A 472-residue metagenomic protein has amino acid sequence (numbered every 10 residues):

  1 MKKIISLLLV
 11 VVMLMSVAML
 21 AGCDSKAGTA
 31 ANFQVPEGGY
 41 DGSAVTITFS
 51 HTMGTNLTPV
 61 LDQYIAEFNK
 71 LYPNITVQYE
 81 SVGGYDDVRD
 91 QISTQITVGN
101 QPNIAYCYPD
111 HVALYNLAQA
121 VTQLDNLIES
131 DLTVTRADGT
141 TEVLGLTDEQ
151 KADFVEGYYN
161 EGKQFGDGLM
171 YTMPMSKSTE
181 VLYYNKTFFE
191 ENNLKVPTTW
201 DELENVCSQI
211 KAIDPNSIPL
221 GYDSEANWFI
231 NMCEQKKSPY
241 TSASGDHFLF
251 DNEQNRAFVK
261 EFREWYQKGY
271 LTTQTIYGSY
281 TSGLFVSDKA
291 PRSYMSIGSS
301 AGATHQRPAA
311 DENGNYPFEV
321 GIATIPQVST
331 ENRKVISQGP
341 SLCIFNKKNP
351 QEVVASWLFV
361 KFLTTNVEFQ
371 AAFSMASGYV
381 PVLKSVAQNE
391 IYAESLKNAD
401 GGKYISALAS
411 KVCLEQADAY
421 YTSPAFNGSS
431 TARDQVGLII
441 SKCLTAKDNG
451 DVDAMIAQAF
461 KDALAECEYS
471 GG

Functional and structural regions predicted by a protein language model:
M1-I47, K70, K461-G472: Short, low-complexity disordered leader/linker segments with a strong preference for bacterial N-terminal type II
A31, V35, D110-T179, E319-T324: Hinge/lid segment of periplasmic solute-binding proteins
G39, D125-D153, S238-A257, A310-G314 (+2 more regions): Short, solvent-exposed loop/beta-turn-alpha elements that line the ligand-binding surface or hinge of extracytoplasmic
A44-T48, M53-V112, T281-S282: Early extracytoplasmic/lumenal segment of secretory-pathway proteins
K70, T76, V98, G168 (+5 more regions): Extracytoplasmic/periplasmic substrate-recognition and gating elements
R89-N100, A118, F188-F189, S208-Q209 (+3 more regions): Short helices/loops that flank or line small-molecule/ion binding pockets
E190, D400, K411-G472: Conserved C-terminal helix/tail region of periplasmic/extracytoplasmic solute-binding proteins
C207-Q209, G245-I276, I325: Glycine-centered hinge/linker elements that transmit conformational signals in sensory and ligand-binding systems
